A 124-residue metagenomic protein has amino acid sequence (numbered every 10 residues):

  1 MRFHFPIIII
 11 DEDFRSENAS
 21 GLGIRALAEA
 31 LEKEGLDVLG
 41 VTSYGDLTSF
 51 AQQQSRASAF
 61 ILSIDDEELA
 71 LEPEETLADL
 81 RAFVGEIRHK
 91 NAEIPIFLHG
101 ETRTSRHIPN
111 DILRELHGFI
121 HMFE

Functional and structural regions predicted by a protein language model:
M1-D37: Non-catalytic signal-transmission and effector/linker regions of two-component phosphorelay proteins
P6, E93-F97: Proline-centered loop/turn at the N-terminus of a beta-strand
I9-D13, I61-E68: Short loop/turn segments at strand-loop or loop-helix junctions that form parts of catalytic or ligand-binding pockets
E12-R15, G40-T42, F97-E124: Output/docking surface of receiver
F14-L22, E67-A78, H107-I108: Short, flexible/disordered intra-domain loops and linkers
L22-L31, A82-E86, H107-E115: Short, aromatic/basic amphipathic alpha-helical patches
G40-A59, D66: Acidic, metal-coordinating helix/loop segments flanking the phosphotransfer/catalytic sites of two-component signaling
L71-A92: Short amphipathic alpha-helix used as the core "switch/output" element in two-component signaling
